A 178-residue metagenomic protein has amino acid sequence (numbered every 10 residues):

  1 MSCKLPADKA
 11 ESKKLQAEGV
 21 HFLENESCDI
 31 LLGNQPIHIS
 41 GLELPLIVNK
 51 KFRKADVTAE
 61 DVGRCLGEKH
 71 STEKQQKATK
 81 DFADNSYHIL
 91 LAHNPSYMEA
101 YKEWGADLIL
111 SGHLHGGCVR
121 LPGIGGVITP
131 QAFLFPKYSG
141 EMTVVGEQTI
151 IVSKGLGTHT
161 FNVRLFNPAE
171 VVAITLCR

Functional and structural regions predicted by a protein language model:
M1-C3, S27-C28, E43-P45, P95-S96 (+2 more regions): Catalytic metal-binding/acid-base residues of hydrolase active sites
M1-S12, E43-V48, L110, Q148-K154: Active-site neighborhood of divalent metal-dependent phosphoester/pyrophosphate hydrolases
S2-E18, K102, R120-I128: Metal-dependent catalytic neighborhoods of phosphoester/phosphodiester hydrolases
K9-G19, L32-H88, M98-E99, W104 (+1 more regions): Binuclear metal-dependent hydrolase catalytic cores centered on His/Asp/Glu-rich metal-binding motifs
S27-G41, A83-D84, V144-I150, L176-R178: Beta-strand-turn-beta hairpins that frame and shape the catalytic cleft of phosphate-ester-processing enzymes
L91: Short beta-strand segments
N94-T175: Conserved beta-sheet core of the metallophosphoesterase superfamily
